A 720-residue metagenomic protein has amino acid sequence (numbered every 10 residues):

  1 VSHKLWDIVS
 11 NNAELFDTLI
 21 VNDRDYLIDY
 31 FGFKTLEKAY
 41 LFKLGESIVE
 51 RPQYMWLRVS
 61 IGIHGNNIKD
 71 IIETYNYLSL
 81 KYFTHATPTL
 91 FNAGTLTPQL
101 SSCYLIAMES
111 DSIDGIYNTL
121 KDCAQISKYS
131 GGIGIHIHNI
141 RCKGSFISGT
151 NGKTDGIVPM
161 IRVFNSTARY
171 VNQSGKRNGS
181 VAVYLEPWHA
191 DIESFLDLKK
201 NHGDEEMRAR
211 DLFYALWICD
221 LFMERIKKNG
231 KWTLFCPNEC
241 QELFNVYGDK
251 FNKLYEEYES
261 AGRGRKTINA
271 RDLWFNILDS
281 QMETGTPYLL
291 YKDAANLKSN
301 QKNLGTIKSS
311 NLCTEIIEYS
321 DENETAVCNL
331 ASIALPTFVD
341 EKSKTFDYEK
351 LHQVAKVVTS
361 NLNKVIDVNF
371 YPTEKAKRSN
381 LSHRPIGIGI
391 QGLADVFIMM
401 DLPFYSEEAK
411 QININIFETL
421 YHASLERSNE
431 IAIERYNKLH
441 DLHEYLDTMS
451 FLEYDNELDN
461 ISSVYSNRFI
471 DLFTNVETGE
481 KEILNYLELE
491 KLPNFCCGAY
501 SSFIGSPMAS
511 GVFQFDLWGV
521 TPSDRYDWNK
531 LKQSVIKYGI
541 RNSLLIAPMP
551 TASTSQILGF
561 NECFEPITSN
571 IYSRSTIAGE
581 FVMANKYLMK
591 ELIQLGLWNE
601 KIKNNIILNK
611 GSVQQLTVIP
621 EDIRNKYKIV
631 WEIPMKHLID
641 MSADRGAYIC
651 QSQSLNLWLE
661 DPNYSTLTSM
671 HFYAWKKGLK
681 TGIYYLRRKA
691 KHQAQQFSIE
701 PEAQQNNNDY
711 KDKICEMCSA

Functional and structural regions predicted by a protein language model:
V1-L100, A107, G248, E257-E259 (+5 more regions): Acidic/polar, glycine-rich intrinsically disordered N-terminal extensions of enzymes
V1-L27, S101-D340, K344-Y348, Y371-K377 (+3 more regions): Active-site cavity-forming subdomains of large catalytic enzyme subunits
N12, D25-G32, I317-Y319, L362 (+7 more regions): Catalytic alpha/beta core of large soluble enzyme barrels
D25-L41, L78-A93, P187-A190, V358-V368 (+3 more regions): Core structural elements
I28, I48-P52, A93-P98, E109-S112 (+25 more regions): Secondary-structure capping and boundary motifs in well-ordered enzyme cores
S110-S112, C123, I140-C142, W188-I192 (+18 more regions): Short, glycine-/Ser/Thr-/acidic-enriched flexible segments
Y129-R141, S180-V183, D191, M400-E408 (+2 more regions): Glycine-rich phosphate/pyrophosphate-binding loops and their adjacent beta-strand/loop elements at enzyme active sites
T325-I388, I398, K601, L608-K628 (+2 more regions): Long, charged, mostly alpha-helical binding arms that flank functional sites
